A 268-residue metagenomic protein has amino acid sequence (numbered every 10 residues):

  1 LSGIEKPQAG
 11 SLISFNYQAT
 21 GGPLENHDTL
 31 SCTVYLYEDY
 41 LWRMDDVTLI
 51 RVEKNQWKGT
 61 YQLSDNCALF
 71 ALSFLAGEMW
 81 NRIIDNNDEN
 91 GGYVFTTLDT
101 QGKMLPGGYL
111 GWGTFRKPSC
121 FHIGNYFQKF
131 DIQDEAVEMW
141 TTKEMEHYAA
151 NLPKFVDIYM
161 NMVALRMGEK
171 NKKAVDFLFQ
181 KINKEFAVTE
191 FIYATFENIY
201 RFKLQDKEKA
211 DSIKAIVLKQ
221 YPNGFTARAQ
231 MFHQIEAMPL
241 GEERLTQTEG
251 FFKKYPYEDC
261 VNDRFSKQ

Functional and structural regions predicted by a protein language model:
L1-E236, G241-Q268: Glycan-association/targeting regions that enable binding to alpha-glucans and other polysaccharides
